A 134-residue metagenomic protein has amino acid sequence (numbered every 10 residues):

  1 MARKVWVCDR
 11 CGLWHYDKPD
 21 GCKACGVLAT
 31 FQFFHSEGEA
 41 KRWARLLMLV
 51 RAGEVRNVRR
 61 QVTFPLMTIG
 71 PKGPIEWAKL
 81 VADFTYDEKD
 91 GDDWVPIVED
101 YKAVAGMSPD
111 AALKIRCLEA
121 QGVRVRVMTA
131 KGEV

Functional and structural regions predicted by a protein language model:
M1-V134: Electrostatic, structured charged patches in enzyme active sites and in nucleic-acid/phosphate-binding
